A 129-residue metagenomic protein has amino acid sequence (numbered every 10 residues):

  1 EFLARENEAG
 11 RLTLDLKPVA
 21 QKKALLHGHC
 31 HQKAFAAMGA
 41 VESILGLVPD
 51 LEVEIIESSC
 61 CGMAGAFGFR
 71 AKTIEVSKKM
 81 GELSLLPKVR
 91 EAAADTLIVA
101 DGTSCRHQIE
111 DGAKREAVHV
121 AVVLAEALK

Functional and structural regions predicted by a protein language model:
E1-K129: Iron-sulfur cluster-binding electron-transfer modules in prokaryotic oxidoreductases
